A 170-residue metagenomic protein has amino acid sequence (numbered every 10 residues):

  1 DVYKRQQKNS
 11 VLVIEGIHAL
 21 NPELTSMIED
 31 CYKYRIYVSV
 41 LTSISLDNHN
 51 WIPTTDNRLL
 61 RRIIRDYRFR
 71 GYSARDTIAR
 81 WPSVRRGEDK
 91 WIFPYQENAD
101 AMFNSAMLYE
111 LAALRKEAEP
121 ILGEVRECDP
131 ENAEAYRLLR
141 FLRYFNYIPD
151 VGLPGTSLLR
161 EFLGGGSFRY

Functional and structural regions predicted by a protein language model:
V2-Y3: Short, small-residue-biased leader/transition segments that mark boundaries at the very start of proteins
Q6-Q7, D30: A generic fold-level signal
K8-L12, Y34: Loop/turn-to-beta-strand initiation segments
V13-I14, F103: N-terminal Rossmann-like NAD(P) cofactor-binding module of classical short-chain dehydrogenase/reductase
I17-L20: Short beta->alpha connector loops
P22-Y170: Conserved NTP phosphate-binding and transfer environment spanning the P-loop NTPase/kinase superfamily
